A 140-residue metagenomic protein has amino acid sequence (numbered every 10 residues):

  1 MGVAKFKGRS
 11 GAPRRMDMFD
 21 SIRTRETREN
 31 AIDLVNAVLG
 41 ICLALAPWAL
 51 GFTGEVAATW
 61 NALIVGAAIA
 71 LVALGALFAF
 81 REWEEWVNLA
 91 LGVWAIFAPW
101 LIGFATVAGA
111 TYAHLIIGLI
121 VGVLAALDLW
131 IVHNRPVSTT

Functional and structural regions predicted by a protein language model:
M1-L34, I131-T140: Intrinsic N-terminal pre-sequences and regulatory tails
S10, D17-N30, T53-V56, A76-E82 (+1 more regions): Juxtamembrane loop-transmembrane helix junctions in multi-pass integral membrane proteins, especially the extracellular
A12, M18-F19, L63-I64, A70-L71: A short alpha-helix capping/helix-coil boundary motif
R28, I32-T53, G66-A76, N88-A105 (+1 more regions): Extracellular/lumenal glycan-associated surfaces
I32-L34, W60, W86, Y112: Tandem-repeat/low-complexity and Cys-motif detector
G54-A67, Y112-I117: Structural signature of hydrophobic alpha-helical transmembrane segments
L77-E85, L129-T140: Cytoplasmic membrane-interface segments at the C-terminal ends of transmembrane helices
